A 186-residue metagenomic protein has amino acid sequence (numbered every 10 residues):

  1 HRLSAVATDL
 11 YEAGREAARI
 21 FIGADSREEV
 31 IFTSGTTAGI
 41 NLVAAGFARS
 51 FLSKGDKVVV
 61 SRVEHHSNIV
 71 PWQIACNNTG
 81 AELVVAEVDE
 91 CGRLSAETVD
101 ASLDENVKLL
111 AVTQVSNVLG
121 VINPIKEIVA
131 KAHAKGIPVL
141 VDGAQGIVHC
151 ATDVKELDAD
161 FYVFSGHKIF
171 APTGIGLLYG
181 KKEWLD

Functional and structural regions predicted by a protein language model:
H1-D186: Pyridoxal 5′-phosphate
